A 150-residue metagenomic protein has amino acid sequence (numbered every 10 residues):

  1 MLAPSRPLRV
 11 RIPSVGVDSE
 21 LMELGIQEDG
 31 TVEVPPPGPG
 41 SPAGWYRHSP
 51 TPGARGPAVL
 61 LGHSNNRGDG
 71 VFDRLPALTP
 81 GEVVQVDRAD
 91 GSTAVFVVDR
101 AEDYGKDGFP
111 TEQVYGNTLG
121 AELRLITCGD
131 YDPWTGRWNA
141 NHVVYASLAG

Functional and structural regions predicted by a protein language model:
M1-T79, R88-S92, R100-G150: Solvent-exposed, non-transmembrane regions of membrane-associated and secreted proteins
V95: Extracytoplasmic copper-binding redox domains, predominantly the cupredoxin/blue-copper superfamily
